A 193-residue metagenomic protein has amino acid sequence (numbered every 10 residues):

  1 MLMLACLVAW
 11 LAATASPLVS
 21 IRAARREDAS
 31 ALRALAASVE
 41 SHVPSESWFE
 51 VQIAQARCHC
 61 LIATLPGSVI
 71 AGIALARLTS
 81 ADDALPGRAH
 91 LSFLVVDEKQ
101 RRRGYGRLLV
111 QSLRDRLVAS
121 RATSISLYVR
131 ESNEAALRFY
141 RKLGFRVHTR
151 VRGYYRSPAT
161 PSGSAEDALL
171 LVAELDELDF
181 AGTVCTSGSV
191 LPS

Functional and structural regions predicted by a protein language model:
M1-L2: Bacterial N-terminal signal peptides that target proteins for export
A5-P17: N-terminal chloroplast transit peptides
A23-K99, R107-S112, R116, S120 (+1 more regions): Acetyl-CoA-dependent GNAT
D97-K99, R103, E131-S132: Active-site acidic-Proline motif in GNAT/NAT acetyltransferases
G106, V110, N133-A136, G153-A159: Short glycine/proline-centered loop/turn elements that form peptide/ligand docking sites
S126-V129, R141, R146-L170: Conserved catalytic-core motifs of GNAT/GCN5-like acyltransferases
